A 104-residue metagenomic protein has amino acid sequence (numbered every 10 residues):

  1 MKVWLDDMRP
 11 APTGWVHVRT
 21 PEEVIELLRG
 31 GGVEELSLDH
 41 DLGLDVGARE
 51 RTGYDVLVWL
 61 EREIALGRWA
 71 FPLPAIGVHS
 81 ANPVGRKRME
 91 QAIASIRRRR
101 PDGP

Functional and structural regions predicted by a protein language model:
M1-P104: Catalytic phosphate/metal-binding cores of nucleic-acid and nucleotide-processing enzymes, i.e., regions that mediate
